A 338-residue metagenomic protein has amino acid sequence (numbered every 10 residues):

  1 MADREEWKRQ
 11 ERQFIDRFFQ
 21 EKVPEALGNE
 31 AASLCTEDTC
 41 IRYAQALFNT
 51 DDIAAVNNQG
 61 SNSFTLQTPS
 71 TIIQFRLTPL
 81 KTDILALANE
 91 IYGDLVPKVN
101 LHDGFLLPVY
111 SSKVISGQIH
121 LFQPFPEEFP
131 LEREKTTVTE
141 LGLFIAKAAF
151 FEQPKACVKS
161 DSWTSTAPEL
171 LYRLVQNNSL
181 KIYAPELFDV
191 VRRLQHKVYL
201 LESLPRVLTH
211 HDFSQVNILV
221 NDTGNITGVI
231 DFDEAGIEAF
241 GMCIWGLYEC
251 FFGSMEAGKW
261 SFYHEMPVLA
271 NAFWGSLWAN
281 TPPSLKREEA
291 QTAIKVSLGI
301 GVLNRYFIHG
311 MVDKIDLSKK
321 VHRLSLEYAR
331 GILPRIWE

Functional and structural regions predicted by a protein language model:
M1-D52: Juxta-kinase regulatory segment immediately upstream of eukaryotic protein kinase catalytic domains
L27-A32, F125-E128, M255-P267, K314-V321: Short, flexible/disordered intra-domain loops and linkers
A32-D51, P130-E134, T139, A146-H211 (+2 more regions): An alpha-helical support segment within catalytic cores of ATP-dependent transferases
I53-S162: ATP-binding pocket architecture of kinase catalytic cores
T71, Y110, V207, N225-G228 (+1 more regions): Protein kinase-like catalytic core scaffold
T164-L171, H264-P267, N271-I300, L317-E338: Intrinsically disordered, low-complexity intracellular terminal segments
V216-I244: Catalytic activation segment of kinase domains across protein kinase-like and atypical kinase folds
M242-P282, G299-I315: Active-site activation/catalytic loop segments of kinase-like enzymes and analogous catalytic loops in related
